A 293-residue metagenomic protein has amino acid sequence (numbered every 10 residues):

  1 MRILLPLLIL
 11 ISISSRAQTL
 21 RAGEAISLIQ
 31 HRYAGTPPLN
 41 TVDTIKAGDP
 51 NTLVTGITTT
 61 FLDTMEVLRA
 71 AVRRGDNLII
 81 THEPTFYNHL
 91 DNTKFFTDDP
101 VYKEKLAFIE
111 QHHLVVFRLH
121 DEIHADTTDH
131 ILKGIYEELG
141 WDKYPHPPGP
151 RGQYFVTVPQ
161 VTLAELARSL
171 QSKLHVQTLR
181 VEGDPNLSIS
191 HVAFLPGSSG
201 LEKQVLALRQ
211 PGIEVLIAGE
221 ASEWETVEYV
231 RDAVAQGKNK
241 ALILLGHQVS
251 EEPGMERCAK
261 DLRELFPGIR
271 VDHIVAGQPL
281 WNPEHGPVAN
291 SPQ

Functional and structural regions predicted by a protein language model:
I3-S12: Sec-dependent N-terminal signal peptides
I13-A17: Sec/Tat signal peptide C-region and signal peptidase I cleavage site
Q18-Q293: Active-site catalytic microenvironments in core metabolic enzymes, especially phosphate/sugar-handling
